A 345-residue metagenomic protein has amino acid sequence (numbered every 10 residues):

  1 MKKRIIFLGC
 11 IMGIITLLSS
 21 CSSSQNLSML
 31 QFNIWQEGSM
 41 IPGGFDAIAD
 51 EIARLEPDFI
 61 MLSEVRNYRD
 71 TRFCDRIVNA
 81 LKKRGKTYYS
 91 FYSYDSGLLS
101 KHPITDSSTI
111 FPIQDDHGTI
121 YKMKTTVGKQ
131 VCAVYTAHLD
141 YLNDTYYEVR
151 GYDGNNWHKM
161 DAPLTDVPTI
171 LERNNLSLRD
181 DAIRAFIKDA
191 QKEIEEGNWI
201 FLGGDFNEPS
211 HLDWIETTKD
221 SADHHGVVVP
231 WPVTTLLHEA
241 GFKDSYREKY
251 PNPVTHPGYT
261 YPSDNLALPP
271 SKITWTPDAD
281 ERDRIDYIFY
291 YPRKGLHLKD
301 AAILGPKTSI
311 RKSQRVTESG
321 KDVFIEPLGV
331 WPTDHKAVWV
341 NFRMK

Functional and structural regions predicted by a protein language model:
M1-R4: Positively charged n-region of N-terminal signal peptides that target proteins for export
F7-C10, L18-R84, D283, F324-I325 (+1 more regions): N-terminal, active-site-proximal structural segment of metallo-dependent hydrolase catalytic domains
L27-I34, I48-T71, V134-T136, I170-T217 (+4 more regions): Active-site beta-strand/loop signature of hydrolases that rely on acidic residues for catalysis
Q36-G43, M61-L62, L142-Y146, H211 (+2 more regions): Short, solvent-exposed loop/turn elements at domain surfaces
E37-S39, N67-T71, H117-T119, L142-T145 (+3 more regions): Active-site environment of divalent metal-dependent phosphoester hydrolases
I41, V65-D153, D300-I303: Structured beta-strand-rich core segments of catalytic domains in phosphoester-bond hydrolases
Y147-L176, T217: A solvent-exposed, charged loop/short amphipathic helix patch at secondary-structure junctions
Q191-F201, F206-K345: Metal-dependent phosphoester-hydrolase catalytic domains
